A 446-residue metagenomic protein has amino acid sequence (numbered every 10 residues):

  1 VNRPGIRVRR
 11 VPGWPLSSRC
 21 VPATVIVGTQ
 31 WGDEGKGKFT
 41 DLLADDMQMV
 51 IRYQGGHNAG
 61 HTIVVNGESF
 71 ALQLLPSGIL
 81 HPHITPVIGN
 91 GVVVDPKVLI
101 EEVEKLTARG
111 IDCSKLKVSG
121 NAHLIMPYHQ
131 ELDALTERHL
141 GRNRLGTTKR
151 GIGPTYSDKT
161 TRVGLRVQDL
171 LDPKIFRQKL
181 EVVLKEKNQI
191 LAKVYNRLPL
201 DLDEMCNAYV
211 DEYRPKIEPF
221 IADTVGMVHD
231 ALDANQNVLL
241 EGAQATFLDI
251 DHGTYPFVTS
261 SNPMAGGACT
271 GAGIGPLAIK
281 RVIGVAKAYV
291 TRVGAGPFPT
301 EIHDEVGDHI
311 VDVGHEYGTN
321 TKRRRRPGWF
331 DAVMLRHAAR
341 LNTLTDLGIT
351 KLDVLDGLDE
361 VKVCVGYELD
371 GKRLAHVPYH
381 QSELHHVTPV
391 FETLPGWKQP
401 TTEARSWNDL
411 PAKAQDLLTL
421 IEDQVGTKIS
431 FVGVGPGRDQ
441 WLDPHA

Functional and structural regions predicted by a protein language model:
W14-A446: Non-transmembrane, aqueous-exposed alpha-helical and coiled segments at domain scale
